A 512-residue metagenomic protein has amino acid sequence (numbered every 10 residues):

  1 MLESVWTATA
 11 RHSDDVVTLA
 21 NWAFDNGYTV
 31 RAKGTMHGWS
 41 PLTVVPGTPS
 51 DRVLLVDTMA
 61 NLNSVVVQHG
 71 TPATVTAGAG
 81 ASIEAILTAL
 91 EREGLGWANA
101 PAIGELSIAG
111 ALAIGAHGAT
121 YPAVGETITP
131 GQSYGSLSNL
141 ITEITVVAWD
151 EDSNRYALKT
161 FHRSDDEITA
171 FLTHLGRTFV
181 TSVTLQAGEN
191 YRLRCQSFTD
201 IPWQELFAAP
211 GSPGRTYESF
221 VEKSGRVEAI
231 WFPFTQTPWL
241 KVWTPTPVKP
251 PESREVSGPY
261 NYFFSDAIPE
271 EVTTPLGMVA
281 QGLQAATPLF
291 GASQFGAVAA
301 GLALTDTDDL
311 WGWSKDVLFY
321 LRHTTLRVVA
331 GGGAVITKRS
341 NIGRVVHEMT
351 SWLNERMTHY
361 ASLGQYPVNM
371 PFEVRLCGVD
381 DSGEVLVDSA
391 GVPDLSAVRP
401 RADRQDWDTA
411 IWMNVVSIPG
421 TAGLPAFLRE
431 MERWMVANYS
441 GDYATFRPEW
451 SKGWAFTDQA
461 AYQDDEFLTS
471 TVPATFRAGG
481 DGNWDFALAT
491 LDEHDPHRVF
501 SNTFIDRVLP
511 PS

Functional and structural regions predicted by a protein language model:
L2-N99, A229: Glycine-rich N-terminal segment of FAD-binding domains in flavoprotein oxidoreductases, spanning the beta-loop-helix
V5, T9, D14-D15, N21-F24 (+7 more regions): Internal mixed beta-strand/loop scaffold within catalytic domains of large alpha/beta enzymes
T29-R31, G94-A102, S153-K159, L193 (+1 more regions): Short secondary-structure capping/junction motifs at helix and strand boundaries
S40-L62, G118-E151, V180-V183: Structural signature of FAD isoalloxazine-binding scaffolds in flavoprotein oxidoreductases
T48, D309-S512: Conserved glycine-rich FAD pyrophosphate-binding loop
V67, T71, I128, S133 (+1 more regions): Non-transmembrane, aqueous-exposed alpha-helical and coiled segments at domain scale
I141-M370, R375-L376: C-terminal substrate-binding/cap subdomain adjacent to the FAD-binding core in PCMH-type and related FAD-linked
